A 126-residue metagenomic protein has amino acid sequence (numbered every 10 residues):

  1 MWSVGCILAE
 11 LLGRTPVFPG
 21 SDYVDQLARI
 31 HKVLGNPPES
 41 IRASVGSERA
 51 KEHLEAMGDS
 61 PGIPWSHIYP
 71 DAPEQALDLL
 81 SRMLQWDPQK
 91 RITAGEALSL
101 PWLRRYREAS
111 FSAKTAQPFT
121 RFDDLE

Functional and structural regions predicted by a protein language model:
L11-T15: Hydrophobic anchor on a C-lobe helix of Hanks-type protein kinase catalytic domains
V17-R29, S40-A50: Conserved loop-to-helix junction within protein kinase catalytic domains, corresponding to the end of the activation
L34-R82: C-terminal lobe substrate-recognition/regulatory segment of protein kinase catalytic domains
R91: Conserved HRD-motif arginine in the catalytic loop of eukaryotic-like protein kinases
R104-E126: C-terminal intrinsically disordered, low-complexity extensions immediately downstream of enzyme catalytic cores
